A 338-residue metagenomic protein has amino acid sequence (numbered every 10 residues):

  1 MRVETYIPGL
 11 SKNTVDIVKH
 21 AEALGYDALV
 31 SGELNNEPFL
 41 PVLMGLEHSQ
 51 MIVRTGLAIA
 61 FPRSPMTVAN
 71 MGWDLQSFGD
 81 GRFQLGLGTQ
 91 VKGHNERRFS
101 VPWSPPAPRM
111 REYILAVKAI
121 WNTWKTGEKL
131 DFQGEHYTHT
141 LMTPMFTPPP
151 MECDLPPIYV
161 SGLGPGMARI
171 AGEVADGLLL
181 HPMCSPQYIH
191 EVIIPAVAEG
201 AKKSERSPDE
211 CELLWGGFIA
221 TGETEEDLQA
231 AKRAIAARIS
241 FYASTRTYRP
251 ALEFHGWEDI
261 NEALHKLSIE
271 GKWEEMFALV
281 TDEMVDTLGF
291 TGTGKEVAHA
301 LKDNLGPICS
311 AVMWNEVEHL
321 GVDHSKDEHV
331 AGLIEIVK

Functional and structural regions predicted by a protein language model:
M1-K338: Active-site-adjacent structural elements that line small-molecule/cofactor binding pockets in enzymes
